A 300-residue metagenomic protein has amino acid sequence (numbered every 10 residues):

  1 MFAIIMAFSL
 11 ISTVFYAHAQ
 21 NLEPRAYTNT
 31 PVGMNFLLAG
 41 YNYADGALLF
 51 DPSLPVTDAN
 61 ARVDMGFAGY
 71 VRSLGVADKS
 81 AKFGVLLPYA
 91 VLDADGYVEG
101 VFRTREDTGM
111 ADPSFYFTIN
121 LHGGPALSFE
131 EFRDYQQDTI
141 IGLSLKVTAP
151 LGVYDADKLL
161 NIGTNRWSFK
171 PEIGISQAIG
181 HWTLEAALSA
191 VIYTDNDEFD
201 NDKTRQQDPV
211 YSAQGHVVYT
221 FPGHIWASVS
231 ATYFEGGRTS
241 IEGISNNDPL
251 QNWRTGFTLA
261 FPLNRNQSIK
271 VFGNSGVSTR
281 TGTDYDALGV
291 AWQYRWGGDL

Functional and structural regions predicted by a protein language model:
F15-L38, G123-T139, G297-L300: Outer-membrane beta-barrel biogenesis signature
L22, D200-L300: Outer membrane beta-barrel transmembrane domains
N35-L37, D64-G69, A111-F115, I141 (+4 more regions): Hydrophobic, lipid-facing positions within transmembrane beta-strands of outer-membrane proteins
L37-Y43, F83-V91, L143-A149, A186-I192 (+4 more regions): Transmembrane beta-barrel strands of outer-membrane/channel proteins
Y41, R72-L74, I119-L121, V147 (+5 more regions): Residue-level signature of outer-membrane beta-barrel architecture
A44-M65, F102-R103, A156-L160: Surface-exposed strand-loop-strand hairpins of Gram-negative outer-membrane beta-barrel proteins
A47-L48, D78-A81, P125, H181-L184 (+3 more regions): Repeated loop/turn-to-beta-strand initiation elements of outer-membrane beta-barrel proteins
A90-Q206, D248: Outer-membrane pore/translocation modules
